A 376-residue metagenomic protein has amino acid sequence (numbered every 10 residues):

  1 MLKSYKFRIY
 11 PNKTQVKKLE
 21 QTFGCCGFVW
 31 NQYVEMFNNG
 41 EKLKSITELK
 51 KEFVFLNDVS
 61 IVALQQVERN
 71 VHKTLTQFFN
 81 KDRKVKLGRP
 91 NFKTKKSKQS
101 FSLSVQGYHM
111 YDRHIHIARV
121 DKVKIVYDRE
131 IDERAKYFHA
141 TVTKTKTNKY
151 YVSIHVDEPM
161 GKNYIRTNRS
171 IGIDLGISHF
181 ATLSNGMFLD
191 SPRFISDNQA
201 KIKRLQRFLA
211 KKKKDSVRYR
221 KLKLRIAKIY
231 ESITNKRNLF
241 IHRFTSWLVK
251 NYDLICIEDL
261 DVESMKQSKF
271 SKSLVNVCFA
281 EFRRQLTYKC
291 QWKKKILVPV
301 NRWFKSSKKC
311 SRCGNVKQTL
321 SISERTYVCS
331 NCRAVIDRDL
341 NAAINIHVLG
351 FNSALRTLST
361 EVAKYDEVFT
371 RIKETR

Functional and structural regions predicted by a protein language model:
M1-Q66: Gly/serine-rich nucleotide phosphate-binding loop at the start of the catalytic core of nucleotide/ADP-ribose-handling
L2, S273, V277-R376: Positively charged, low-complexity nucleic-acid-binding target-recognition regions
N12, Y111, T145-K146, S184-M187 (+2 more regions): Short acidic-glycine loop/turn motifs at beta-strand connectors
E35, G40-N57, Y137, T145-I171 (+2 more regions): Substrate-contacting helices/loops that form the catalytic groove of nucleic-acid and nucleotide-polymer processing
T47-T145: Acidic carboxylate diad motif detector
Y108-A118, H179-L183, R325-V328: Short polybasic amphipathic segments
H114-K124, I154-P159, G186-M187, N331-R333: Secondary-structure transition/turn motif
